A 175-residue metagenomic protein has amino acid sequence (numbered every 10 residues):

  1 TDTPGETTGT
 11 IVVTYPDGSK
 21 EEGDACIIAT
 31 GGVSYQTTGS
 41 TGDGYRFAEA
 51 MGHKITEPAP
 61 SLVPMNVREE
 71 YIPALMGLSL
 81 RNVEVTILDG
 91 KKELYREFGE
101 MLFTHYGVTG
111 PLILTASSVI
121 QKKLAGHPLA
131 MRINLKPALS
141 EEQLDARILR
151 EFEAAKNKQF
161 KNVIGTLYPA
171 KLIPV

Functional and structural regions predicted by a protein language model:
T1-G9: A conserved short coil-to-beta-strand element within the FAD-binding core of flavoproteins
T3, M65-V67, G107: Short secondary-structure boundary/hinge segments and terminal tails
V12-T14, A25-A29, Y35, E84-V175: Residue-level recognition of phosphate/Mg2+-coordinating polar/acidic sites in nucleotide-handling active sites
P16-G18: Glycine-centered tight beta-turn/hairpin loop motif at sheet-sheet or coil-to-beta transitions
A25-Y71: Glycine-rich loop(s) and the adjacent beta-strand/alpha-helix scaffold that form part
S40-F47, P58, Y71, S79-E84 (+2 more regions): Internal, well-ordered alpha-helical segments in soluble enzyme and binding-protein domains
K54-G90, L139-Q143, A155: Catalytic phosphate-donor-binding core of small-molecule kinases
